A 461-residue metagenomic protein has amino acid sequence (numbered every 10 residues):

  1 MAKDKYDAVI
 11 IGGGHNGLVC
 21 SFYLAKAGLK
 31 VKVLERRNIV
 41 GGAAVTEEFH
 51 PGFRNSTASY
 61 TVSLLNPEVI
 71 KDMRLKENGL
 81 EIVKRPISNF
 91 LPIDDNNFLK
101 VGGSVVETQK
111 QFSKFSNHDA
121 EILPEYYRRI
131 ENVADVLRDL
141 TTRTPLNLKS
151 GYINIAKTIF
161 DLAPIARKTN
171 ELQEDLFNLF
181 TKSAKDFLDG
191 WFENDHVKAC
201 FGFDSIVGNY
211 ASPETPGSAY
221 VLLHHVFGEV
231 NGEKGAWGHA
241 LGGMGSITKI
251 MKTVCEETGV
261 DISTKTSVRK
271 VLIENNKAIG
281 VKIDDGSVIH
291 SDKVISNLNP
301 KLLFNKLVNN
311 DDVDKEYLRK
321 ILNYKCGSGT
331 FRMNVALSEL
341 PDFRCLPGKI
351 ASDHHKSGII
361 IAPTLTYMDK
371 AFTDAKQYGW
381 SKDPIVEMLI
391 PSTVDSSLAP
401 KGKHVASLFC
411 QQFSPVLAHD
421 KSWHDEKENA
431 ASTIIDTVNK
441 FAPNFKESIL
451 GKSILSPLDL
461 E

Functional and structural regions predicted by a protein language model:
A2-K149: N-terminal glycine-rich phosphate/pyrophosphate-binding loop and immediately adjacent elements
V69, I295, V335, L408 (+2 more regions): Hydrophobic, well-ordered secondary-structure elements that form the walls of internal hydrophobic environments
E81-V83, D261-S263, L450: General small-molecule cofactor/ligand-binding pocket signal
K110, K114, G245, K301-K306 (+5 more regions): Conserved FAD/dinucleotide-binding core of flavoprotein oxidoreductases
E131-T258, K265: Active-site/ligand-binding neighborhood in enzyme catalytic cores
N194, K198-E214, G379-P391, A442-E461: A glycine-rich dinucleotide-binding beta-alpha-beta segment and adjacent secondary-structure elements that constitute
H239-L241, V260, S267-A399: Mid-domain catalytic core of redox enzymes that form a hydrophobic substrate pocket/lid adjacent to a catalytic redox
L340-P341, T373-D383, W423-L458: Flavin-binding catalytic cores
